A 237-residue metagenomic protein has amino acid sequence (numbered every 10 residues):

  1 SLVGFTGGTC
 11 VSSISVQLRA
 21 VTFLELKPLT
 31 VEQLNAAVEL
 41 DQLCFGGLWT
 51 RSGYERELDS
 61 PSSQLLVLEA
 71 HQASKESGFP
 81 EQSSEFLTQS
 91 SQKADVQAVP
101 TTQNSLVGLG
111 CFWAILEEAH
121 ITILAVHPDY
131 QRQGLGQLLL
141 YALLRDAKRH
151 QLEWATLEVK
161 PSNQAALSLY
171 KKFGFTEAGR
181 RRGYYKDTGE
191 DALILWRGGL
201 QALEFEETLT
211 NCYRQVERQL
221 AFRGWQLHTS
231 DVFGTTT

Functional and structural regions predicted by a protein language model:
T22-A37, Q201: A short beta-loop-alpha structural element at the N-terminal edge of CoA-dependent acyl/N-acetyltransferase catalytic
C44-P100: Active-site rim helix/loop that mediates acceptor-substrate recognition in acyltransferases
S63-V67, L109, I123, T156 (+1 more regions): Short hydrophobic/aromatic beta-strand element in the GNAT-like acyltransferase core that lines or flanks the acyl-donor
T102-W113, E118-A125: Conserved beta-strand in the GNAT
V126, R132-R145, R149, Q164 (+1 more regions): Conserved acetyl-CoA-binding loop-helix of GNAT-fold acetyltransferases
A147-E158: Conserved GNAT acetyl-CoA-binding A-motif
T156-E158, K171, T176-L193, E206 (+1 more regions): Conserved catalytic-core motifs of GNAT/GCN5-like acyltransferases
